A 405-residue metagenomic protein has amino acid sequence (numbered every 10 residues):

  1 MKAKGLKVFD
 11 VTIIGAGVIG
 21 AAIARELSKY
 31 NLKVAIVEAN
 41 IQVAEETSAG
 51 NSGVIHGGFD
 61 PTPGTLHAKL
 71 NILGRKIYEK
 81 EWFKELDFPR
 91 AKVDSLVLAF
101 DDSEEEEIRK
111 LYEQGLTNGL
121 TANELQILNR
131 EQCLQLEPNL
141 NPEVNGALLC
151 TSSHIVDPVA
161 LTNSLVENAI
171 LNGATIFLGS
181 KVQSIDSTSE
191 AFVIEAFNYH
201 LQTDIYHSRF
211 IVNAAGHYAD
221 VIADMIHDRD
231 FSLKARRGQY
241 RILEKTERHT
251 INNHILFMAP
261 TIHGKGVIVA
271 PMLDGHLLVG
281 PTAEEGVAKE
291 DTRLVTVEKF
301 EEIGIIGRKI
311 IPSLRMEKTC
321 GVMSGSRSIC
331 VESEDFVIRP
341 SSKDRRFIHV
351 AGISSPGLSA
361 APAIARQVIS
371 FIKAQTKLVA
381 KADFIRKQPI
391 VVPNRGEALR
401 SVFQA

Functional and structural regions predicted by a protein language model:
F9-I36: N-terminal Rossmann-like FAD-binding beta1-loop-alpha1 element of flavoenzymes
I19, Q42, Y218: Conserved Rossmann-like nucleotide-cofactor binding loop
A22, I185-E190, I194-E195, H200-G280 (+4 more regions): Flavin-dependent oxidoreductases
K29-A49: Glycine-rich FAD pyrophosphate-binding loop
G53-L136, G266-V267: Dinucleotide-binding Rossmann-like beta1-alpha1 core, especially the glycine-rich loop that anchors the ADP
K80, F100-N172, F177-L178, Q183-E190 (+3 more regions): Flavin (FAD/FMN) cofactor-binding and adjacent substrate-gating region of FAD-dependent oxidoreductase domains
L273, L294-V402: C-terminal catalytic lobe of FAD-dependent flavoproteins
